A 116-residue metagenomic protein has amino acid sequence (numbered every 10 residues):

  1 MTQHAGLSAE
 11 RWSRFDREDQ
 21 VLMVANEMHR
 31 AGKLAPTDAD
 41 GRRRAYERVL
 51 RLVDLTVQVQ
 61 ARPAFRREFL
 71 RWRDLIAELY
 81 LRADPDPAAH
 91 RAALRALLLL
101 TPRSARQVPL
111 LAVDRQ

Functional and structural regions predicted by a protein language model:
M1-Q116: Surface-exposed peri-terminal alpha-helical interaction modules
